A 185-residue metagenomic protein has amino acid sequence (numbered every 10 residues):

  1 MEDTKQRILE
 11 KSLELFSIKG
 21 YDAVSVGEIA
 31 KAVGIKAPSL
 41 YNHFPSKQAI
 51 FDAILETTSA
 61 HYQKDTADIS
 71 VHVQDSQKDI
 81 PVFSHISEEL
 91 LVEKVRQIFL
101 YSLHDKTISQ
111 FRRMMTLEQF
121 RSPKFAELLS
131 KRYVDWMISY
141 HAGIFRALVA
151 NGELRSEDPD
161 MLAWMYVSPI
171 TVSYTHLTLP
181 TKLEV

Functional and structural regions predicted by a protein language model:
R7, K11, L15-T57: Helix-turn-helix
Y21-D22, F125, L154: Conserved hydrophobic residue
A53, A67-K106, P159-Y166: Hydrophobic alpha-helical connector segments
E56-Y62, S70: Short, basic, alpha-helical segments at the C-terminal edge of helix-turn-helix-like DNA-binding modules
H104-T116, F120-A150: Amphipathic alpha-helical packing segments from all-alpha helical-bundle domains
L128-Y133, A150-V167: All-alpha amphipathic helical-bundle segments outside canonical DNA-binding/catalytic cores that form hydrophobic
T175-T181: Conserved small/polar residues in nucleotide/adenosyl-binding loops
